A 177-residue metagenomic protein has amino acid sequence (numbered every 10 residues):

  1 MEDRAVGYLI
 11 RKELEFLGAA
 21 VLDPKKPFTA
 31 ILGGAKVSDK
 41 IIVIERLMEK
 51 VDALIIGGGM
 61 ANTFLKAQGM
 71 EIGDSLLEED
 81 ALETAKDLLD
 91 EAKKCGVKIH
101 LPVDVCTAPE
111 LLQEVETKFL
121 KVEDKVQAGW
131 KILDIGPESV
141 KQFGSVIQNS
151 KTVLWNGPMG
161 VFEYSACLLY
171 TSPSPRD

Functional and structural regions predicted by a protein language model:
M1-D23: Divalent-metal (Mg2+/Mn2+/Ca2+)-assisted nucleotide/phosphate chemistry catalytic cores
M1-G7, G69-E79, Q127-W130: Glycine-rich tight-turn/loop motif centered on a GG-T
G7-I10, A30-L32, I55-G57, H100-V103 (+1 more regions): General beta-strand structural signal in soluble alpha/beta enzymes
A19-K25, T29, E45-E49, E91-K93 (+2 more regions): Solvent-exposed alpha-helices and their adjacent loops that cap or buttress functional pockets in soluble metabolic
K26-F28, V97-T152, P158-S165: Active-site rim loops that border cofactor/substrate pockets in soluble metabolic enzymes
G34-K36, G59-A61, V103-E110: Glycine-rich beta-alpha junction loops
K40-L101: Acidic, glycine-rich loop-and-beta core segments that form the ion-binding/anion-interacting portion of active sites
Y170-D177: Conserved small/polar residues in nucleotide/adenosyl-binding loops
